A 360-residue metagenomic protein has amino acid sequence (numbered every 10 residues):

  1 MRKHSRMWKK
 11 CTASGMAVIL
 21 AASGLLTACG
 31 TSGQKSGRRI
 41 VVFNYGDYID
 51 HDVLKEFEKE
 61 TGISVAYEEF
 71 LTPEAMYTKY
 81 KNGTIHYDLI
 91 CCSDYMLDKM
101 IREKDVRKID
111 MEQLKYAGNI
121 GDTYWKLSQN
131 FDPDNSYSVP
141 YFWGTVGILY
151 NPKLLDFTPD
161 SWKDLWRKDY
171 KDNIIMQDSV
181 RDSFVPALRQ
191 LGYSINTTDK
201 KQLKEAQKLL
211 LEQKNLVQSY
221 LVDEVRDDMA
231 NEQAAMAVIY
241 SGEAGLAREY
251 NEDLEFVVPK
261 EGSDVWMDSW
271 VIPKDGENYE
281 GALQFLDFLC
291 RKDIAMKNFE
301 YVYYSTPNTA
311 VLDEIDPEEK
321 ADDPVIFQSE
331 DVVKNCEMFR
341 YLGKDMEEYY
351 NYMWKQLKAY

Functional and structural regions predicted by a protein language model:
M1-I40: Short, low-complexity disordered leader/linker segments with a strong preference for bacterial N-terminal type II
G30-M100, D227: Early extracytoplasmic/lumenal segment of secretory-pathway proteins
H86, C91-Q233: Extracytoplasmic ligand-binding site segments that recognize negatively charged/polar headgroups
L97-K99, A230-N231, M236-D253: A ligand-binding cleft/hinge motif common to bilobed small-molecule-binding domains
I101-I109, D132-N135, L246-V258, K320-D323: Ligand-binding "clamshell"
L203-E212, Y250-K274: Periplasmic-binding protein-like
P273-K334: Mature extracytoplasmic/periplasmic domains
E330-Y360: Conserved C-terminal helix/tail region of periplasmic/extracytoplasmic solute-binding proteins
